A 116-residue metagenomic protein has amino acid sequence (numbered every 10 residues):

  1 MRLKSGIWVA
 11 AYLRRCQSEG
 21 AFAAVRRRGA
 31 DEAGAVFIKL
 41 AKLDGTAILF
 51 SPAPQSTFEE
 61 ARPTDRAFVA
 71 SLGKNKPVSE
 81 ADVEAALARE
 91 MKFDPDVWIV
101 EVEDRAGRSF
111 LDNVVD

Functional and structural regions predicted by a protein language model:
M1-A35, A41: Long, hydrophobic N-terminal alpha-helical segment
S18, D31, L43, P63 (+1 more regions): A generic structural signal for short, non-catalytic loop/turn and secondary-structure boundary residues
F37, L49, I99-E101: Conserved hydrophobic/aromatic beta-strand scaffold that supports enzyme active sites
L40-T46, A106: Short acidic-glycine loop/turn motifs at beta-strand connectors
G45-I48, V78-S79: Short, conserved charged micro-motifs
I48-P54: Catalytic Cys-His active-site segments of thiol-dependent hydrolases/isopeptidases
A53, E60-D116: Helix-rich interaction surfaces within compact, conserved domain-sized segments that mediate assembly or partner
